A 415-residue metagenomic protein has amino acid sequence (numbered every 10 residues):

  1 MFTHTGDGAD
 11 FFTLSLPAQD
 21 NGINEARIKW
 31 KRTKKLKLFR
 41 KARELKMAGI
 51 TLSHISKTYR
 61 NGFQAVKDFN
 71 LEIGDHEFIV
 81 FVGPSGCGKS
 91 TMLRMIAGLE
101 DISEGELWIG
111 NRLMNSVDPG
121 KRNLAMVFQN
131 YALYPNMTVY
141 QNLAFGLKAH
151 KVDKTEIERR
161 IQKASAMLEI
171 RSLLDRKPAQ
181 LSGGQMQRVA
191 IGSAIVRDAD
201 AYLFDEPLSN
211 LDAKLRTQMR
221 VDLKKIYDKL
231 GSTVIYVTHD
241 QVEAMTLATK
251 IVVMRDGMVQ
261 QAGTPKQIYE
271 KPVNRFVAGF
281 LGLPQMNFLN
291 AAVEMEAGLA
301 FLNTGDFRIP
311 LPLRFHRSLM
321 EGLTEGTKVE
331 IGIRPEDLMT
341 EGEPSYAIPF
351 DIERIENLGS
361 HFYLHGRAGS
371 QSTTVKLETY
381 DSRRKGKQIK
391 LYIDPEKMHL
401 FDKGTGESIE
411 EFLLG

Functional and structural regions predicted by a protein language model:
F69-V80: Pre-Walker A (P-loop) beta-loop-beta motif of ABC nucleotide-binding domains
V82-P84: The feature captures the beta-strand-to-loop junction immediately N-terminal to the Walker
A97: Helix-to-loop junction immediately C-terminal to a conserved catalytic motif
S103-E106, E156, D256, M398: Conserved coupling/switch loops of ABC nucleotide-binding domains, chiefly the family-specific signature
E106-W108, R112-L113, M258: ATP-binding/catalytic-site motifs of ATP-hydrolyzing domains
P119-F276, F280: ABC ATPase nucleotide-binding domains
P284-M286, M295-G415: Non-catalytic connector elements of ABC transporters
